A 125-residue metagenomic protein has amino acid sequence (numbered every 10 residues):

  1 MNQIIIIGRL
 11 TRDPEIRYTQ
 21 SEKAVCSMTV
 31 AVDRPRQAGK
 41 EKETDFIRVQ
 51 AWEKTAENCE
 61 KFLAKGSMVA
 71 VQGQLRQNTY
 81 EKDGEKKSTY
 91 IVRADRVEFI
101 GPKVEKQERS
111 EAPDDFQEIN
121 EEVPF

Functional and structural regions predicted by a protein language model:
M1, Y18-S21, G39-K42, E57 (+2 more regions): Acidic, gly/ser/pro-rich intrinsically disordered tails
I4-E43, S88: Core FKBP-type peptidyl-prolyl cis-trans isomerase
I5-L10, V30, K65-R76, A94-V97: OB-fold and OB-like beta-barrel modules that bind single-stranded nucleic acids
D13-E15, D33-Q37, K54, N78-Y80 (+1 more regions): Short coil/turn motifs at secondary-structure junctions
F46: Conserved catalytic core of two-component sensor histidine kinases, primarily the HATPase_c ATP-binding
W52-K87: Beta-rich strand-turn-strand
I91: Short aromatic/basic micro-patch
